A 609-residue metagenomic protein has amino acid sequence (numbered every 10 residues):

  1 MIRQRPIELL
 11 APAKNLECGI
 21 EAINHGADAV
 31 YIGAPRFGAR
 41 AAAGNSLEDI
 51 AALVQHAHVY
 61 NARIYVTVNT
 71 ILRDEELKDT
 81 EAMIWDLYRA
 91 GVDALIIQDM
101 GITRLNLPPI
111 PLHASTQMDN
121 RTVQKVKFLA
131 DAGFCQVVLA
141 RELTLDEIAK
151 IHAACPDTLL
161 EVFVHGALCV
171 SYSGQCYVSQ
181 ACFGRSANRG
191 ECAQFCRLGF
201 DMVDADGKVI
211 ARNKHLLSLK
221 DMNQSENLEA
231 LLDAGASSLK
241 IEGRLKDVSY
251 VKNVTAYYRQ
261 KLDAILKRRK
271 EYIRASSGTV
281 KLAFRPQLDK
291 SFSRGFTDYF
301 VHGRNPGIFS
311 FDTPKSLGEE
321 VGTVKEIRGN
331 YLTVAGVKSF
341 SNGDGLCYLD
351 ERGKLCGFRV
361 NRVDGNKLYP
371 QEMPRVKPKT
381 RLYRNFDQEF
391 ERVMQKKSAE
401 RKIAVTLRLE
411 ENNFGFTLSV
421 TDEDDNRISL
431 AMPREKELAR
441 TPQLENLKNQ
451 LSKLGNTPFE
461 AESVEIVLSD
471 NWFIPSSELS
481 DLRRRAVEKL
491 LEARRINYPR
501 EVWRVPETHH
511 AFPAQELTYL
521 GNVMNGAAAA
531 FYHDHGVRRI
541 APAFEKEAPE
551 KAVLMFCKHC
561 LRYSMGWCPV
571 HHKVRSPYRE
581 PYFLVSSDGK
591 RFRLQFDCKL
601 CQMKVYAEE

Functional and structural regions predicted by a protein language model:
M1-H25, A29-A39, D49, L53-V54 (+4 more regions): Surface-exposed amphipathic alpha-helical tracts and adjacent flexible/coil segments at the periphery of soluble enzymes
A42-S46: An active-site metal/cofactor-coordinating segment within enzyme catalytic domains
D93: Short, conserved active-site loop motifs that form the nucleotide-linked donor/cofactor pocket
G101-P108: Short active-site loop/helix that positions an aromatic residue
S115-T116, N120: Ser/Thr-centric signal marking residues that sit in or immediately flank functional binding/regulatory motifs
R121-K125: Short, glycine/polar-rich helix-capping loops at beta-to-alpha or helix-loop-helix junctions that flank or form
